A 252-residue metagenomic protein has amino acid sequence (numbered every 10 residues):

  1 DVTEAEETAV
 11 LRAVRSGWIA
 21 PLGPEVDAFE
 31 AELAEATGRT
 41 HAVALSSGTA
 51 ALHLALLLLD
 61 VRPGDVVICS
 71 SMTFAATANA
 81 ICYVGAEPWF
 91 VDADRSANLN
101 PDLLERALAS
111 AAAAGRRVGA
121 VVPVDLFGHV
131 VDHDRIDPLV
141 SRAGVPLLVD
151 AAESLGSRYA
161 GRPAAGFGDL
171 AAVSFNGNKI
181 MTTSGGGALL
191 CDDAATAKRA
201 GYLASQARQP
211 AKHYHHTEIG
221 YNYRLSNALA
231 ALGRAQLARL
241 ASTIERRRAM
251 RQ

Functional and structural regions predicted by a protein language model:
D1-I19: N-terminal "arm"/small-domain region of PLP-dependent enzymes with the aminotransferase-like
V10, L33, A51, V67 (+11 more regions): Generic structural signal for small/hydrophobic residues in well-ordered secondary structure, especially within
I19-V66, A80-V84, W89-F90, A113 (+1 more regions): Phosphate-binding glycine-rich loop
V43, I68, W89, P146-L148 (+1 more regions): Structural detector of well-ordered beta-strand residues that form the stable sheet scaffold of enzyme domains
T73-A78: Conserved coil-to-alpha-helix start sites within the AMP-binding
N79-I81, L139, I180, A228: Hydrophobic/aromatic ligand-binding patch that stacks against planar heteroaromatic rings of cofactors or nucleotides
S96-T183, A188-L190, A195: Active-site phosphate-binding strand-loop segment of PLP-dependent enzymes
S154-A160, F167-Q252: Active-site region of PLP-dependent enzymes
